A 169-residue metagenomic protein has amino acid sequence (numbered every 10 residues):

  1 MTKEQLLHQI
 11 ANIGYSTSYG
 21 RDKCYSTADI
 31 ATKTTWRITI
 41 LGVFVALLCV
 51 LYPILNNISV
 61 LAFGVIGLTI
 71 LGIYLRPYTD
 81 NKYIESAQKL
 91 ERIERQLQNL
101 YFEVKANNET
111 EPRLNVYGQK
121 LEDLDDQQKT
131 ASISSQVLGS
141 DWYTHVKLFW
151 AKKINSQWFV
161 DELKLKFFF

Functional and structural regions predicted by a protein language model:
M1-G42, P77-F168: Conserved non-transmembrane functional hotspots
L41-V50, V65-T69: Hydrophobic, membrane-inserted alpha-helices
A46-L55, G72-R76: Hydrophobic alpha-helical transmembrane segments
I54-V65: Hydrophobic alpha-helical transmembrane segments
I66-R76, I93: Alpha-helical transmembrane segments and their membrane-interface exit regions
